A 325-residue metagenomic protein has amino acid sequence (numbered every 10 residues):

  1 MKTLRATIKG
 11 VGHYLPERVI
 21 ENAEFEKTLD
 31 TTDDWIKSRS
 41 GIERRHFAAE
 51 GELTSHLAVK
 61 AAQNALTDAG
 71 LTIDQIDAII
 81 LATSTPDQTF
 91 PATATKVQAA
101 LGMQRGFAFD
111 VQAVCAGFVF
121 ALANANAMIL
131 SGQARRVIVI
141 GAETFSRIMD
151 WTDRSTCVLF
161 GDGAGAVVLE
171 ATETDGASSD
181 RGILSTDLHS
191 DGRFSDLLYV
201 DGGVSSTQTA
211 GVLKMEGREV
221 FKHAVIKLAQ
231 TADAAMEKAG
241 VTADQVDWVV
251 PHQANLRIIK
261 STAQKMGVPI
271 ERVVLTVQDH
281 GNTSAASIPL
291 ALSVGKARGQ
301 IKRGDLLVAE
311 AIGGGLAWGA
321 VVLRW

Functional and structural regions predicted by a protein language model:
M1-E50, D153-K222, I226, Q230 (+2 more regions): Condensing-enzyme catalytic core mediating Claisen C-C bond formation in acyl metabolism
I8-G10, I36, A65, I76-I79 (+7 more regions): Buried hydrophobic positions in well-ordered alpha/beta secondary-structure cores of metabolic enzymes
H13-Y14, A82-Q88, A113-F118, G141-S146 (+3 more regions): Acidic, glycine-rich active-site loops and adjacent beta-strand->loop/helix elements that engage anionic groups
D30, A61-D77, G176, Q230-D247 (+1 more regions): Phosphate/pyrophosphate-binding loops at sites that engage ATP/ADP/AMP, CoA/4′-phosphopantetheine, polyphosphate
K37-H56, T83-V137, Q264-L292: Conserved catalytic cysteine-centered active-site region of acyl-thioester-dependent Claisen-condensing enzymes
L130-G163: Flexible, glycine-rich active-site loops centered on histidine and acidic residues that chelate a metal or position
V220, A224-Q230, A243-M266: Active-site pocket-lining segment
L290-E310, W318-W325: Catalytic phosphate/nucleotide-handling subdomain of diverse soluble enzymes
